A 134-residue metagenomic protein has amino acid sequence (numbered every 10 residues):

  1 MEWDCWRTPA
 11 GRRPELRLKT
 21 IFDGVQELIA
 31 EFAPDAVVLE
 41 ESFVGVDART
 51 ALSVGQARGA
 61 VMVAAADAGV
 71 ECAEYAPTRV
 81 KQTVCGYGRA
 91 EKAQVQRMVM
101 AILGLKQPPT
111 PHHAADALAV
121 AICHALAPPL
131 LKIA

Functional and structural regions predicted by a protein language model:
M1-A134: Phosphate- and other anionic-substrate recognition elements at nucleic-acid/protein interfaces
